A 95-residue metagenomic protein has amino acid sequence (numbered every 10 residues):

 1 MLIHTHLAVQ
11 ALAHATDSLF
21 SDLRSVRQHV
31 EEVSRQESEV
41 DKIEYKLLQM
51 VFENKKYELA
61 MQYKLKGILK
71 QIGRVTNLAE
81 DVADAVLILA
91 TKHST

Functional and structural regions predicted by a protein language model:
M1-T95: Cytosolic, long alpha-helical scaffolding segments
